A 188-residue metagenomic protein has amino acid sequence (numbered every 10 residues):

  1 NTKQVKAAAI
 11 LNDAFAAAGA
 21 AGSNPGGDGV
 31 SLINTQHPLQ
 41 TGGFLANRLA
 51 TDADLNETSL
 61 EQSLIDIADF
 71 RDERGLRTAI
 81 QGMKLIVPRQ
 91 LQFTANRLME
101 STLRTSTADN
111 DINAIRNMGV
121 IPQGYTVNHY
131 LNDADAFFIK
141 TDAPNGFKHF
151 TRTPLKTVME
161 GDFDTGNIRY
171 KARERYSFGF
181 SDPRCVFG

Functional and structural regions predicted by a protein language model:
N1-A21, L85, Y170-A172: Long, contiguous amphipathic alpha-helices that act as assembly "spine/axial" helices in icosahedral shell and virion
F15-G42: Active-site cradle of extracellular carbohydrate-active enzymes
I33-D69, A79-K84, Q90-G188: Sequence/fold signature of self-assembling virion shell proteins
R71-R74: Short aromatic-glycine motifs in intrinsically disordered, low-complexity regions
